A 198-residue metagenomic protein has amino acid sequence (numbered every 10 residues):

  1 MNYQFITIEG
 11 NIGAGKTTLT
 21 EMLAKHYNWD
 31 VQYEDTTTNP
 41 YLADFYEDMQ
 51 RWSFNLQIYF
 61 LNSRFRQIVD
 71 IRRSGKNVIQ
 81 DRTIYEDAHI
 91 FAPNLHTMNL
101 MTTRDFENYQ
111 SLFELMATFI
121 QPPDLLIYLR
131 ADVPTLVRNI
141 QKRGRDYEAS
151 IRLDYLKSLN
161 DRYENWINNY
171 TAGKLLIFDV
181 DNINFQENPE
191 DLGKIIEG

Functional and structural regions predicted by a protein language model:
I8: Hydrophobic anchor at the beta1->P-loop junction of P-loop NTPases
N11: P-loop (Walker A) phosphate-binding loop of NTP-binding proteins
K16: Conserved lysine of the Walker
L19-T20: Post-Walker A alpha-helix
K25-S63: Conserved substrate/cofactor phosphate-moiety recognition/catalytic segment in nucleotide-dependent phosphotransferases
W52-Q121: Glycine-rich phosphate-binding loop used to anchor ATP phosphates in small-molecule kinases, encompassing both
I90-E164: A glycine- and Lys/Arg-enriched "phosphate-lid" helix/loop adjacent to the NTP-binding pocket of small-molecule kinases
V137-G198: NTP-dependent small-molecule kinase module
